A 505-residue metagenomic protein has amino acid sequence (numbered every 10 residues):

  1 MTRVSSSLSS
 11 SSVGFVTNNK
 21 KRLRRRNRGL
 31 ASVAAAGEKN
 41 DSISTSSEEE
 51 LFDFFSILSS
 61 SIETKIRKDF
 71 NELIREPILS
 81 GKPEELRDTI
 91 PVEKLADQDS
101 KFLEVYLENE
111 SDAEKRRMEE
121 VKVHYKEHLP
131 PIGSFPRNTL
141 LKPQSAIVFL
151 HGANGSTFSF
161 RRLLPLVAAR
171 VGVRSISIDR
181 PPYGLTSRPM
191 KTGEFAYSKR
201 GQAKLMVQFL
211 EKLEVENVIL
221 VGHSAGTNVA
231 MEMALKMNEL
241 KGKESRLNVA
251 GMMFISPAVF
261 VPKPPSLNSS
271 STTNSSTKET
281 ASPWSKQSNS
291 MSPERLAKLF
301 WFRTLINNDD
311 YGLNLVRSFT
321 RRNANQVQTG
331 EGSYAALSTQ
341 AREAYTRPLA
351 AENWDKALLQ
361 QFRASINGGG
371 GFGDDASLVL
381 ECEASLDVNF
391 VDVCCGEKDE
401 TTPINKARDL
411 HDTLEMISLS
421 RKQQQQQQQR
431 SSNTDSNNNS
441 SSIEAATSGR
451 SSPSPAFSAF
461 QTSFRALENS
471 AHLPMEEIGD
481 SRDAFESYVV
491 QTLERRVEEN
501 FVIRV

Functional and structural regions predicted by a protein language model:
N40-K115, V505: An N-terminal hydrophobic leader/cap segment in hydrolases
Y106, S111-E119, L129-R137, A169-V171 (+3 more regions): Active-site loop/oxyanion-hole signature of alpha/beta-hydrolase fold enzymes
Q144, G152-G155, S224-A225: Active-site glycine-rich loops that stabilize anionic/oxyanionic intermediates across multiple enzyme folds
G152-R162, S175: Serine-hydrolase catalytic-loop signature spanning alpha/beta hydrolases and amidase-signature enzymes
A196-K199, A203-V207, R246-C395, E400-T413: Flexible "cap/lid" subdomain of the alpha/beta-hydrolase fold that forms the substrate-access gate
E216-N268: Conserved hydrolase catalytic core segment
E383-Q423, R430-S431, S442-S470, G479-D480 (+1 more regions): Conserved loop-alpha-helix segment in the C-terminal half of the alpha/beta-hydrolase fold that carries the catalytic
M475-E494: Post-His helix in hydrolase/transferase enzymes
